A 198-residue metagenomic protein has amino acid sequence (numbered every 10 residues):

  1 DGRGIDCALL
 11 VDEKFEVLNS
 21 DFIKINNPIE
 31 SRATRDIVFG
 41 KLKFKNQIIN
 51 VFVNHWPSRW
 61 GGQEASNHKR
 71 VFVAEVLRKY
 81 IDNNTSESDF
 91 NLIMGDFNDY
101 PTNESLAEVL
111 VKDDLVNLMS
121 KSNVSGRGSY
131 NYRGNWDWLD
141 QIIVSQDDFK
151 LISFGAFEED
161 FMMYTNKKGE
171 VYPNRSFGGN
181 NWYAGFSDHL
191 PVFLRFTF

Functional and structural regions predicted by a protein language model:
D1, L10-E13, F22-I23, F52-P57 (+4 more regions): Active-site-proximal beta-strand/loop segments in catalytic clefts of secreted hydrolases
D1-I48, F52, W56: Structured beta-strand-rich core segments of catalytic domains in phosphoester-bond hydrolases
G2, I29-R32, G62-V73, F97-N98 (+2 more regions): Extracytoplasmic/periplasmic, Sec-exported soluble proteins
N26-I29, S58-G61, D160-M162: A short local loop/turn or secondary-structure capping micro-motif enriched for an aromatic residue
R32, N83-N91, D99-F198: Metal-dependent phosphoester-hydrolase catalytic domains
V38-N123: Extracytoplasmic, non-cytosolic globular domains
